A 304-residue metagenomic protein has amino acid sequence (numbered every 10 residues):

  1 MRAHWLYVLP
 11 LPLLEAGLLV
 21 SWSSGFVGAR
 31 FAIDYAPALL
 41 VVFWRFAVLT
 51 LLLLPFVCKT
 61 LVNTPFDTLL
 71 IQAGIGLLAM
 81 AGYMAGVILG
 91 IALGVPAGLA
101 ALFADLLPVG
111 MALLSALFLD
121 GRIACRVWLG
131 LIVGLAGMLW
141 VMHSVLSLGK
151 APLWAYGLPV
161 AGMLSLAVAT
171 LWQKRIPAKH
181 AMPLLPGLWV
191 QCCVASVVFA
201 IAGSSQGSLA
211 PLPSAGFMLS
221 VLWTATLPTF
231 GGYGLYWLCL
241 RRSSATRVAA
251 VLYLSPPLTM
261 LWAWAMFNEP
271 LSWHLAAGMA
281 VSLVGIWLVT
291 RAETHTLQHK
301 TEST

Functional and structural regions predicted by a protein language model:
M1-L40, L148-R175, V197-V198, H299-T304: Glycine-/small-residue-enriched transmembrane alpha-helix faces in small-molecule transporters and effluxers
R2-W5, L13, W44-A47, F217 (+1 more regions): C-terminal-most transmembrane helix of multi-pass membrane proteins
S21, G25-F26, L54-A104, W140 (+1 more regions): Specific transmembrane alpha-helical segments of multi-pass solute transporters/efflux pumps, especially DMT/EamA
S24, G28-F31, Y35, L49-P65 (+6 more regions): Membrane-interface helix-cap regions at the ends of transmembrane helices in multi-pass membrane proteins
L40-L51, A79, V87-R122, A245-W264: Specific alpha-helical transmembrane segments that line the substrate/conduction pathway and gating interfaces
V42-W44, A100-L106, W172-S196, T226-A265: Helix-helix packing/entry segments at the starts of transmembrane helices
L53, I75, L114, I123-V145 (+5 more regions): Hydrophobic transmembrane alpha-helices of multi-pass small-molecule transport proteins
L53, M111-L113, L117, L148-G207 (+2 more regions): Transmembrane alpha-helical segments that form core, pore/gating elements of small-molecule transporters/exporters
